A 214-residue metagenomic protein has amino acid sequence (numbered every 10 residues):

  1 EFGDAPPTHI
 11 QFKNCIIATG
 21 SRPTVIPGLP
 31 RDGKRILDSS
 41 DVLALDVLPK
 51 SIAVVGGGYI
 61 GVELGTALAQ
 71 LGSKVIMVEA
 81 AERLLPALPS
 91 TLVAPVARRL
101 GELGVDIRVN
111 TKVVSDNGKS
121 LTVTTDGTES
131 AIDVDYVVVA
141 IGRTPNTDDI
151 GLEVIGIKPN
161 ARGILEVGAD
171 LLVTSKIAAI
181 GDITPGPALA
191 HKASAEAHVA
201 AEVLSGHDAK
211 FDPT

Functional and structural regions predicted by a protein language model:
E1-H9, N117-A131, V137: Conserved beta-strand-loop-beta-strand element in the redox core of flavoprotein oxidoreductases
F2-V25, A44: Glycine-rich active-site/cofactor-binding loop and its immediate structural neighborhood
A5, R22-P23, L43, E82 (+2 more regions): Residue-level marker for beta-strand->alpha-helix junctions and adjacent short loops that shape enzyme
I10-G20, V54-V55, V75, I132-G142 (+2 more regions): Short hydrophobic core segments
T19-K74, V78, L103, I107 (+1 more regions): Glycine-rich dinucleotide-binding loop and its adjacent helix/turn
D32-P49, A131-F211: FAD-site-proximal beta/loop scaffold in flavoenzymes
L43-A44, P49-A53, Y59-G118, T122-V123 (+4 more regions): Rossmann-like dinucleotide-binding cores of NAD(P)H-dependent redox enzymes
